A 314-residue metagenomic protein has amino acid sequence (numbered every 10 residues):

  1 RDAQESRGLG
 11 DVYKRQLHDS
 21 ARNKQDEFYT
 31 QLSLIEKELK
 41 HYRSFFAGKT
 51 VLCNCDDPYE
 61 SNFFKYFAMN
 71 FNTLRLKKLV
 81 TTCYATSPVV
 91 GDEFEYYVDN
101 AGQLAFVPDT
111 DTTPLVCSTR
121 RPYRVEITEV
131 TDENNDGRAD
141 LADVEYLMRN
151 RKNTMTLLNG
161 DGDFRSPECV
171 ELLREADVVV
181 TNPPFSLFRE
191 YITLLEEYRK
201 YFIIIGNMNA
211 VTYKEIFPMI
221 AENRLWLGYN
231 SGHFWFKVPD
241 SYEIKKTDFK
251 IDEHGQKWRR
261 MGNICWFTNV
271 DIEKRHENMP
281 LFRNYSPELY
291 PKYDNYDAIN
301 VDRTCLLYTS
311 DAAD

Functional and structural regions predicted by a protein language model:
D2, G8-Q16, Y308-D314: Conserved small/polar residues in nucleotide/adenosyl-binding loops
K14-E133, L141-A142: S-adenosyl-L-methionine
V51-E60, K65, G137, L141-N209: Conserved proline-anchored active-site loop of SAM-dependent methyltransferases that bridges a beta-strand
A68-L74, I192-Y201, P218-N223: Short, surface-exposed basic-aromatic patches at helix termini and helix-loop junctions that form
V90-G91, A210-M219, K237-P239: Short, charged, surface-exposed secondary-structure boundary motifs
M219-F234: Conserved Class I S-adenosyl-L-methionine
G232-S310: A conserved mid-domain beta-alpha-beta active-site/ligand-binding segment of alpha/beta enzyme cores
